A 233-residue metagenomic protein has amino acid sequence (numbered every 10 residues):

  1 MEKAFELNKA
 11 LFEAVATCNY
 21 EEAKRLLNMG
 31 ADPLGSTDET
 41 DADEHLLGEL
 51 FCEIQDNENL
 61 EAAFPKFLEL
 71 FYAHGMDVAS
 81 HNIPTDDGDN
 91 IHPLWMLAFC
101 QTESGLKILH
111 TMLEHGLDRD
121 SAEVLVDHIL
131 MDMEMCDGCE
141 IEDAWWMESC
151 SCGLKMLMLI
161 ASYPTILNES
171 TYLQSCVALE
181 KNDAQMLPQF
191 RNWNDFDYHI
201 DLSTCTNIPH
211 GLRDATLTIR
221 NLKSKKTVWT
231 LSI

Functional and structural regions predicted by a protein language model:
E2-E6, A10, H115-D118, M135-I233: Ankyrin-repeat-protein effector appendages
K3-E13, G35-D56, S80-C100, D120-A144 (+2 more regions): Ankyrin-repeat boundary/"N-cap" motif
L7-N8, F12-A16, E21-K24, G30: Extreme N-terminal segments of fungal proteins
C18, A63, Q101-S104, N182: Ankyrin-repeat intra-repeat helix-capping/turn positions
K24-D32, F67-V78, H110-D118, M158-L167 (+1 more regions): Ankyrin repeat domain, specifically the short helix-to-loop turn at the C-terminus of the second helix of each repeat
G48, N59-F67, Y72, N82: Helix-rich alpha-solenoid scaffolding regions
N59-A63, E103, S149-C152: Short, solvent-exposed loop/turn segments at conserved positions within beta-propeller repeat blades
